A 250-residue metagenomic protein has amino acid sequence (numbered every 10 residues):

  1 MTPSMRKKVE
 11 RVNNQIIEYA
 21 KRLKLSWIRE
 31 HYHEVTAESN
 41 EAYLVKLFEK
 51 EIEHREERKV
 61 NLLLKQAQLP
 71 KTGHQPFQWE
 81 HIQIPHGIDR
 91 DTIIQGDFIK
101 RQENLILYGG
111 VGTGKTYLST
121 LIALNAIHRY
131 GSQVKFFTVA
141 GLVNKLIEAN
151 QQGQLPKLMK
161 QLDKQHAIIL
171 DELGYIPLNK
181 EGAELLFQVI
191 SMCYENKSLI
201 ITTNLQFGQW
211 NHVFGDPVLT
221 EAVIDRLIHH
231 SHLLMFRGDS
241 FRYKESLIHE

Functional and structural regions predicted by a protein language model:
M1-K21, L124, H128, K160 (+1 more regions): Intrinsically disordered, low-complexity and often Lys/Arg-enriched segments
I17-P70: Interdomain "pre-motor" coupling segment immediately N-terminal to P-loop NTPase/helicase cores
I28, Y32, L142-D163, L173-E250: Replace "adjacent to P-loop NTPase cores in ATP/GTP-dependent enzymes" with "adjacent to NTP-binding cores
G73-G96: N-terminal pre-Walker A segment at the start of P-loop NTPase domains
Q102-L118: Walker A/P-loop nucleotide-binding motif
A123-F137: Post-Walker A helix-loop "phosphate-sensing" segment adjacent to the P-loop in P-loop NTPases
Q133, H166-A167, L199: The start of beta-strands in P-loop NTPase/AAA+ ATPase cores
